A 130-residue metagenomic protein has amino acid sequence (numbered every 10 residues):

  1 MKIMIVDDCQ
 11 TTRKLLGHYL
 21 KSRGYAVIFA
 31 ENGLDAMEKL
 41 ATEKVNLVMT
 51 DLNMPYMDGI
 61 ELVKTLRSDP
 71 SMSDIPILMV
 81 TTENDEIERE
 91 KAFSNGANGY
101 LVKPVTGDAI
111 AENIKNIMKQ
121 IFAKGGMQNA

Functional and structural regions predicted by a protein language model:
K14-S22: Charged docking surfaces used in two-component/phosphorelay signaling
G24-E31, K39: Short hydrophobic/Thr-rich beta-strand motif most characteristic of the beta2 strand and flanking loop of CheY-like
E43-M49: Active-site beta3 strand of CheY-like receiver
M54: Receiver (REC) domain active-site loop signature in two-component systems and cognate sites in sensor histidine kinases
V105-K115: C-terminal output helix
